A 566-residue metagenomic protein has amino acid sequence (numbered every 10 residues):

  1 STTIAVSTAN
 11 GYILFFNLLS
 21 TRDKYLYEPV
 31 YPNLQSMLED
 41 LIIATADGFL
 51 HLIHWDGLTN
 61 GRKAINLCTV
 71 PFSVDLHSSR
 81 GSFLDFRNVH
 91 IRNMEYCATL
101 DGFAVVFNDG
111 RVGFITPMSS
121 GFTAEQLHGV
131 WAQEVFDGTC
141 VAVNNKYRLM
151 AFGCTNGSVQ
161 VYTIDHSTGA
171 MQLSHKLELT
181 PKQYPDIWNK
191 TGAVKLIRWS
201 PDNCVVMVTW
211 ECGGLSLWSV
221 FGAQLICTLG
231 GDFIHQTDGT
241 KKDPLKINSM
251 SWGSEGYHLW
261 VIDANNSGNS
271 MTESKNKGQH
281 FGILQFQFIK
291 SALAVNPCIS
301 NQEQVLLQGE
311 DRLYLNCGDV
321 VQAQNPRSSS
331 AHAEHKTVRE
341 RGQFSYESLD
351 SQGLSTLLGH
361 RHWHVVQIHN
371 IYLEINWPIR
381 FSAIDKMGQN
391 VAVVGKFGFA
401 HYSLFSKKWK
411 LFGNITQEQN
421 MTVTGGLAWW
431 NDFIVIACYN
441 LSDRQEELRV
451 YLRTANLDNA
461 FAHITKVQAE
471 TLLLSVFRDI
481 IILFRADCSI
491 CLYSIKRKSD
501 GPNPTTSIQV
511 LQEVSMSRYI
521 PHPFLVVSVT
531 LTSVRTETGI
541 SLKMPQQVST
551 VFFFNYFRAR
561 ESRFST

Functional and structural regions predicted by a protein language model:
S1-A392, G398-I480, R485-T566: WD40-like beta-propeller blades
